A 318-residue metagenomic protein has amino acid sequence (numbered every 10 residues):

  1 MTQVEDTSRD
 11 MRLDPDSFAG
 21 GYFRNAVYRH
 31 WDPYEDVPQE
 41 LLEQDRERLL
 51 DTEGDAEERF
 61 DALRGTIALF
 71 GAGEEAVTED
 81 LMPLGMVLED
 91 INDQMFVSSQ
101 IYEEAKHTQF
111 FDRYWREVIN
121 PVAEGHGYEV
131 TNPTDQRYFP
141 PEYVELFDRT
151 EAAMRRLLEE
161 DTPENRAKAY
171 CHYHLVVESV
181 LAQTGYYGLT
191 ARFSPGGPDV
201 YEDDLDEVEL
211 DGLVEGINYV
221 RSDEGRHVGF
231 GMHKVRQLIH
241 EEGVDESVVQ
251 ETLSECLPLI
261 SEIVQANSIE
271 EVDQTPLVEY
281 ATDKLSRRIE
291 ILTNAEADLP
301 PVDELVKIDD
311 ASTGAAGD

Functional and structural regions predicted by a protein language model:
M1-M95, E117-A169, R236-D318: Terminal targeting/low-complexity segments that flank the catalytic cores of oxidoreductases
W31, L41-L42, L81, F111 (+3 more regions): Non-transmembrane amphipathic alpha-helical segments
D61-L69, D90-K106, R166-H174, D206-G225: Alpha-helical scaffold segments that form or flank carboxylate-/histidine-based iron centers
F70-T78, Q100-W115, F139-E151, H174-G185 (+1 more regions): Alpha-helical transition-metal enzyme core signature, strongest for iron centers
R116-A123, M154, T190-Y201: Short regulatory "switch" loops immediately downstream of catalytic or recognition motifs within protein catalytic
Q183, Y187-E271, P276: Long, repeat-rich segments with strong aromatic
